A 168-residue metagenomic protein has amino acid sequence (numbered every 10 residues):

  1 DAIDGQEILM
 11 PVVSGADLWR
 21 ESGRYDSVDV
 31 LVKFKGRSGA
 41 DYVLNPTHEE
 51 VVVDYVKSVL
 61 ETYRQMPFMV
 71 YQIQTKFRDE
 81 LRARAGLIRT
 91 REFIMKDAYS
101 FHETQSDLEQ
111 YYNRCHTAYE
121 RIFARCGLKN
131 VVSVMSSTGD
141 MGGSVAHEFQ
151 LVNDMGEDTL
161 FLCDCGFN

Functional and structural regions predicted by a protein language model:
D1-N168: TRNA-recognition modules of translation machinery and tRNA-sensing kinases, especially anticodon-binding
